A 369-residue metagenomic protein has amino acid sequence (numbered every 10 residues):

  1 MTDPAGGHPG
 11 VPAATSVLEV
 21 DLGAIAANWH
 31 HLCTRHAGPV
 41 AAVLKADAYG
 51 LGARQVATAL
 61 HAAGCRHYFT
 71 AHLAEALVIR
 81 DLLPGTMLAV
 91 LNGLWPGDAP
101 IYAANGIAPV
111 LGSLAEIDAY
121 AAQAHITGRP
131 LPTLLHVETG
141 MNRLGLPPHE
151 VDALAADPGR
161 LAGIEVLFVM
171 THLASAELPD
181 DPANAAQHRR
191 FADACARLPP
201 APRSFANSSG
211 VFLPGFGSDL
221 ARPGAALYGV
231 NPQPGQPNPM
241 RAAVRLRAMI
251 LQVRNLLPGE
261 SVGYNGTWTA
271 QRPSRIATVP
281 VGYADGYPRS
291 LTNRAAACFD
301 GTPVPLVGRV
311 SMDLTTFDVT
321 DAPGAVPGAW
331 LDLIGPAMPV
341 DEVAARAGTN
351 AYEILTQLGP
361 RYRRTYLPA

Functional and structural regions predicted by a protein language model:
M1-W29, T34, P39, E75 (+5 more regions): Active-site anion/phosphate-binding pocket segments in diverse small-molecule metabolic enzymes
G7-P12, S16-A27, T34, G38-A194 (+2 more regions): Active-site-proximal beta-alpha core segment in soluble small-molecule metabolic enzymes
